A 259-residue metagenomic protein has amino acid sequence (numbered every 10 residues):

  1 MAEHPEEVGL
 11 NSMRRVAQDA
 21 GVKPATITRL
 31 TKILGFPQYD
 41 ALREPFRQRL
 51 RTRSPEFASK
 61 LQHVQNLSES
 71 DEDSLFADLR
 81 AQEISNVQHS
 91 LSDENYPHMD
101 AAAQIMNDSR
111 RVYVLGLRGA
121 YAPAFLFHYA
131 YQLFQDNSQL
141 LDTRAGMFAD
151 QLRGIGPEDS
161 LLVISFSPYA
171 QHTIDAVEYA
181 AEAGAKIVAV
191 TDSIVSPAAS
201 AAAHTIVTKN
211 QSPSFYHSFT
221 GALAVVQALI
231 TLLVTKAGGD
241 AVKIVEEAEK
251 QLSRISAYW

Functional and structural regions predicted by a protein language model:
E3-L10, R14-H98: HTH-adjacent hinge/linker in prokaryotic transcriptional regulators
R15, A41, A101-Q104, A122 (+2 more regions): Amphipathic alpha-helical interaction segments
Q104-A224, A228-A237: Glycine-rich phosphate-binding loops that contact phosphosugars or nucleotide phosphates
G239-W259: A short, charged, Gly/Pro-tolerant segment at domain boundaries
